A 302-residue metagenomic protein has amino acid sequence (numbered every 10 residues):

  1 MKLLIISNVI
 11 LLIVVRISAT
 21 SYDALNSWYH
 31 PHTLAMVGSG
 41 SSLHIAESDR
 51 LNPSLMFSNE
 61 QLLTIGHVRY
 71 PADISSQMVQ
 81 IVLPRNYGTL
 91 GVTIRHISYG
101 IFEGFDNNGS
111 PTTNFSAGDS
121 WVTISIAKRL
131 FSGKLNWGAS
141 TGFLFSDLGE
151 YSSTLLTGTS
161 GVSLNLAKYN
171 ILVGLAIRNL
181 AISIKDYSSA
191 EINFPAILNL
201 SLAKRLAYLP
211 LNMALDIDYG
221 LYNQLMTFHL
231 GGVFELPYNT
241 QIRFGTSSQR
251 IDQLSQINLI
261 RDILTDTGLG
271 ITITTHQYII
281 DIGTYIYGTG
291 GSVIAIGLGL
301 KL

Functional and structural regions predicted by a protein language model:
M1-P31: Cleavable N-terminal export/targeting peptides
T20-L302: Subset of outer-membrane beta-barrel
